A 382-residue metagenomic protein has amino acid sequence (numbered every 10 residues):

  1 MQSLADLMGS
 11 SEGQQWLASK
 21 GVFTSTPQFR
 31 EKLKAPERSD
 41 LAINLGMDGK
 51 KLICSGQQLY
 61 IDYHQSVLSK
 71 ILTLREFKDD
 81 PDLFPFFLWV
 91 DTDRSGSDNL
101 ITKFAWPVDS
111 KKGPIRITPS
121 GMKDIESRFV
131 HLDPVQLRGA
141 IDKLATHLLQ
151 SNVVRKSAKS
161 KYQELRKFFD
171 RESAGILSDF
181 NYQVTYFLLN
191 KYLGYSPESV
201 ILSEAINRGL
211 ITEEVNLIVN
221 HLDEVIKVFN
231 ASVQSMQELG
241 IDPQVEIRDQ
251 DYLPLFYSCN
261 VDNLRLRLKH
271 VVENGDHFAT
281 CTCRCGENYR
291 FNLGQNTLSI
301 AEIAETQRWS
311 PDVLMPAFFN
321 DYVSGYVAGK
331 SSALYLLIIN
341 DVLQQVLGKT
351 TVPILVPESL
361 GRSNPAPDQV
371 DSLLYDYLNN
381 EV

Functional and structural regions predicted by a protein language model:
M1-V382: N-terminal targeting/trafficking signals and adjacent low-complexity tails
